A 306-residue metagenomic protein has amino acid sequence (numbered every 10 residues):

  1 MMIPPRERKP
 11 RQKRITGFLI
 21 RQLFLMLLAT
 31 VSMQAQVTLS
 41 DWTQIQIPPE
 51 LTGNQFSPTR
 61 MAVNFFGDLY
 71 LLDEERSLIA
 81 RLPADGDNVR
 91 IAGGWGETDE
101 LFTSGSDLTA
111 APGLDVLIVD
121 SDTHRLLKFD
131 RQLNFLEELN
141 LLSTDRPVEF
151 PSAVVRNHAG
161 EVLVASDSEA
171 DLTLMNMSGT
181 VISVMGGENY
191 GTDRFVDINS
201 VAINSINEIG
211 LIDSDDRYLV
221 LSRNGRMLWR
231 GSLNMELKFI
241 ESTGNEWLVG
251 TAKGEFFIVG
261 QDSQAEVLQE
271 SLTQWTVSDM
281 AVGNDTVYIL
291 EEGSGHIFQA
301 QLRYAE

Functional and structural regions predicted by a protein language model:
R21-V31: Bacterial N-terminal signal peptides
Q36-Q55: A short helix->beta-strand "capping" segment at the edge of beta-propeller domains
I47, G93-W95, N140-S143, G186-E188 (+2 more regions): Short loop/turn motifs that cap or connect beta-strands within the blades of beta-propeller-type repeat domains
T52-F65, T98-P112, T144-H158, Y190-S205 (+2 more regions): Beta-rich, blade/repeat-based domains predominating in secreted/periplasmic proteins but also intracellular
L71-E75, I118-H124, V164-A170, N204 (+3 more regions): Conserved beta-strand positions in repeat-built beta-propeller and related beta-rich domains
L78-A80, R125-L127, D171-L174, R217-L219 (+2 more regions): A short loop-to-beta-strand structural motif that recurs across blades of beta-propeller domains
P83-D87, D130-N134, N176-T180, S222-G225 (+2 more regions): Short loop/turn segments that connect beta-strands within beta-propeller blades
W275-E306: Blade-level signature of beta-propeller repeat domains, shared across WD40, Kelch, NHL, RCC1 and BNR/Asp-box propellers
